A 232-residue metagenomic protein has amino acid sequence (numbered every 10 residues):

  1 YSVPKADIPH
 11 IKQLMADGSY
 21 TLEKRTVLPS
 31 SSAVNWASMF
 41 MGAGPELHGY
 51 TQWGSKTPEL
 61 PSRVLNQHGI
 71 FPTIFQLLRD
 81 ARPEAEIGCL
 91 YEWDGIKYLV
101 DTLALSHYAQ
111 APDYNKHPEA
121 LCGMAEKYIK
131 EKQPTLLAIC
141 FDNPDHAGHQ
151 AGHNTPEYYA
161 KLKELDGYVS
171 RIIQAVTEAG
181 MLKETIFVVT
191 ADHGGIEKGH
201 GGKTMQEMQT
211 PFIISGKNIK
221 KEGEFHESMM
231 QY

Functional and structural regions predicted by a protein language model:
Y1, H10, E164-M205, F212: Metal-dependent active-site segment of extracytoplasmic phospho-/sulfohydrolases and closely related
Y1, T21, V27-S32, P45-E46 (+5 more regions): Solvent-exposed loop/turn segments at secondary-structure junctions within structured extracellular/periplasmic domains
Y1-S2, K24-T26, W36, E59-N66 (+5 more regions): Second-shell loop/turn segments in exported
S2-D80: Active-site nucleophile/metal-coordination loop of metallo-enzymes that catalyze phosphate/sulfate and related
T21-K24, S38-F40, L77, E86-Y91 (+4 more regions): Structural recognition of the beta-strand scaffold that forms the well-ordered cores of secreted hydrolase catalytic
F40, K203-Y232: Substrate-binding rim/cap in mid-to-C-terminal beta-strand-loop elements of soluble/periplasmic
S62-M124, I129-K132: A substrate-binding/cap region within the structured catalytic cores of diverse enzymes
D94-A109, A125-G167, R171: Active-site His/acidic residue clusters
